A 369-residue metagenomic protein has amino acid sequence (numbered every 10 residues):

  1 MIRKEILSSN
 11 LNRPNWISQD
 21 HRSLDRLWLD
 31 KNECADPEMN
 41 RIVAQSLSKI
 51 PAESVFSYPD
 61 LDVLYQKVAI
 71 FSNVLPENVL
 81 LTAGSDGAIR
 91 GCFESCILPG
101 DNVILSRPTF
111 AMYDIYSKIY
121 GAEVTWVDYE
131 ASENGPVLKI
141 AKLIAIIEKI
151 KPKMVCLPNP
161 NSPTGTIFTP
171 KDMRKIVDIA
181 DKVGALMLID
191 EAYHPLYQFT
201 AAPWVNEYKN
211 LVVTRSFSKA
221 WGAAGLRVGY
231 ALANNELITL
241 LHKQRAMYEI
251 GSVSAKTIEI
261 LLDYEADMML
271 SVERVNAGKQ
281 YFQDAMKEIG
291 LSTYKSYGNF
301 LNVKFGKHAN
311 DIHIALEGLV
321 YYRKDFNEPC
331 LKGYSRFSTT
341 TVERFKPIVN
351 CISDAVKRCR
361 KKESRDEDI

Functional and structural regions predicted by a protein language model:
M1-S57, I70, A185: N-terminal "arm"/small-domain region of PLP-dependent enzymes with the aminotransferase-like
I6, S95-L157: PLP-dependent aminotransferase-like
M39, N210-K287, L291-Y294: PLP-dependent aminotransferase class I/II
D62-N102: Phosphate-binding glycine-rich loop
Y120, I150, K182-V183, Y208 (+1 more regions): Helix C-cap/helix->beta junction micro-motif
A131-E191: Active-site phosphate-binding strand-loop segment of PLP-dependent enzymes
N276, E288-L319: Conserved PLP-binding catalytic core of the aspartate aminotransferase-like
G318-L319, E328-I369: PLP-dependent enzyme catalytic core of the Aspartate aminotransferase-like
